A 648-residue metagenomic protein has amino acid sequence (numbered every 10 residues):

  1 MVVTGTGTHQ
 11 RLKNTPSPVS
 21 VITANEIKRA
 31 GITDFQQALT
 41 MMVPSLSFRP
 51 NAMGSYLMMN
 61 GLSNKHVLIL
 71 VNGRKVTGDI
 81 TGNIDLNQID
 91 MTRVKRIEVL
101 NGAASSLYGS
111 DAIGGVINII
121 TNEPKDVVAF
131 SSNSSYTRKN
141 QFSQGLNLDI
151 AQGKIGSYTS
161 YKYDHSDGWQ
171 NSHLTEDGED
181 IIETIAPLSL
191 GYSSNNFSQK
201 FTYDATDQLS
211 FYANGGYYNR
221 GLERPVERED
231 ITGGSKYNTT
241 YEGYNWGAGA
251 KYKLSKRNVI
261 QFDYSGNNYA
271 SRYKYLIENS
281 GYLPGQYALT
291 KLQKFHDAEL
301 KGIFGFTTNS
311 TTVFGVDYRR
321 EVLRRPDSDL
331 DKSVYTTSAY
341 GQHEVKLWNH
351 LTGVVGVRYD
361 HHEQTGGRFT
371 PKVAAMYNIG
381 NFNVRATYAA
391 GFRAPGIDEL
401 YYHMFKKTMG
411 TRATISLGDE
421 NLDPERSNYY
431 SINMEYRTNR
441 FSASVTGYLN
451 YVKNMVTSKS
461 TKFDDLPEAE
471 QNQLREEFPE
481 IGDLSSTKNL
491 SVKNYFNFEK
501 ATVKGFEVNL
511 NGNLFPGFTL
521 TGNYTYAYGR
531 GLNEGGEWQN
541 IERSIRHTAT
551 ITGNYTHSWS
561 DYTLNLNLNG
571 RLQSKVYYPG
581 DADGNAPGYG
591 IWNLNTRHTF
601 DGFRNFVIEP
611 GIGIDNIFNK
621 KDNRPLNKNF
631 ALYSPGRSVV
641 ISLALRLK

Functional and structural regions predicted by a protein language model:
F35-A38, S55-M58, L70, D85-D90 (+3 more regions): N-terminal periplasmic accessory domains that precede and gate Gram-negative outer-membrane beta-barrel machines
Q36-R74, K95: Extracytoplasmic beta-strand/coil segments of soluble accessory domains associated with Gram-negative outer-membrane
R74-N101, Q199: Short acidic/polar hinge/loop motifs at secondary-structure boundaries that mediate gating or recognition
K125-V127, S135, I150-T239: Periplasmic-side early beta-strands and strand-to-turn transitions of outer-membrane beta-barrels
Y203-D204, T387-A389, T519-T521, T525-Y526 (+1 more regions): Conserved C-terminal beta-signal and adjacent last beta-strands/turns of outer-membrane beta-barrel proteins
L289-K301, S338-Y340, D423, T438 (+3 more regions): Outer membrane beta-barrel strand-and-loop segments of large Gram-negative receptors, especially TonB-dependent
V313, K346-H350, L449-Y451, E476-V576: Gram-negative outer-membrane beta-barrel transporters
D327-L330, E363-R368, Y377, N381-Y430 (+5 more regions): Surface-exposed extracellular loop regions of Gram-negative outer-membrane beta-barrel proteins, predominantly
